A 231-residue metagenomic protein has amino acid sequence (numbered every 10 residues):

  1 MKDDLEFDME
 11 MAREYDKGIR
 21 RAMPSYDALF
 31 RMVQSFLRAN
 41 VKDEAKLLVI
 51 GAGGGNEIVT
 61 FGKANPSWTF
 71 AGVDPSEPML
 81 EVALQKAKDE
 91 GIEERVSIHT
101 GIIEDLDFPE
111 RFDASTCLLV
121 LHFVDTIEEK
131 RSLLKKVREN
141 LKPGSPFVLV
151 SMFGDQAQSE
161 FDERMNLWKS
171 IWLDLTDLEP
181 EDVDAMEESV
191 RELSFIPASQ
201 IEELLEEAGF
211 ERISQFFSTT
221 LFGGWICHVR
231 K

Functional and structural regions predicted by a protein language model:
M1-D16, W168: N-terminal, positively charged/glycine-rich alpha-helical extensions of SAM-dependent methyltransferases
S25-D43: Conserved alpha-helix/loop element of class I SAM-dependent methyltransferases that forms part of the SAM/SAH-binding
K46-I50, G54-D105: Class I SAM-dependent methyltransferase SAM/SAH-binding core
T116: A conserved beta-strand element that flanks and buttresses the S-adenosyl-L-methionine
R131-P143: A short glycine-rich, Lys/Arg-flanked "PGG" loop and its adjoining helix->strand segment in the class I
P146-D174: Conserved class I S-adenosyl-L-methionine
R191-A208: Short alpha-helix
E202, A208-K231: Core SAM-dependent methyltransferase catalytic element
